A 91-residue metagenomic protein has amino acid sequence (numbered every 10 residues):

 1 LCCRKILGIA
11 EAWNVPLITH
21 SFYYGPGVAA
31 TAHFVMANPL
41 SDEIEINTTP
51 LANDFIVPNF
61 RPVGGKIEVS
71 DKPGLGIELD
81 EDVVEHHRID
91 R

Functional and structural regions predicted by a protein language model:
L1-K66: Shared catalytic-loop signature of beta/alpha-barrel
F55-R91: C-terminal extensions of enzymes
